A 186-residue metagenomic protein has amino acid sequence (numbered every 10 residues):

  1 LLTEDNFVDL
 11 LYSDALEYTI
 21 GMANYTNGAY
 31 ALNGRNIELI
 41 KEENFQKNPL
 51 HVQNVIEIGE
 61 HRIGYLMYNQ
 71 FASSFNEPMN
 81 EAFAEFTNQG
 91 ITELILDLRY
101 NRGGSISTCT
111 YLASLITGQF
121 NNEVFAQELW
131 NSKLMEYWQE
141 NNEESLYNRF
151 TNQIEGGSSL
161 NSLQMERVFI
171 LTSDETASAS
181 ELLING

Functional and structural regions predicted by a protein language model:
L1-L94, Y100-R102, T108, S114-F125: Flexible, low-complexity junctional segments that flank or bridge functional domains
F7, A82-F83, E155-S159, E181-I184: Generic recognition of flexible, low-complexity loop/linker segments
K47-N48, I106-R167: Gly/Ser/Thr-rich loop/hinge elements
N69, S173-E175: Residue-level signal for short, function-critical loop segments
L94-L96, E166-F169: Hydrophobic beta-strand segments of well-ordered beta-sheets in folded domains
R99, L171-S173: Generic beta-strand/beta-sheet core signal
G104-C109, S180-L182: A short acidic (Asp/Glu
I170, A177-G186: Extracellular protease catalytic domains of secreted zymogens
